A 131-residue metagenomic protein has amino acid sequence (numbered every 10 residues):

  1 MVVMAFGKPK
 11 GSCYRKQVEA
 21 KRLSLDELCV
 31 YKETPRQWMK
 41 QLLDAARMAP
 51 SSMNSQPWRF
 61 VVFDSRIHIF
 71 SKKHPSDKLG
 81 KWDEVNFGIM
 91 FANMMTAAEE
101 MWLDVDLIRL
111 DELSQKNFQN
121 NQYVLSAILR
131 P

Functional and structural regions predicted by a protein language model:
M1-P131: Acidic, surface-exposed loops and disordered segments
